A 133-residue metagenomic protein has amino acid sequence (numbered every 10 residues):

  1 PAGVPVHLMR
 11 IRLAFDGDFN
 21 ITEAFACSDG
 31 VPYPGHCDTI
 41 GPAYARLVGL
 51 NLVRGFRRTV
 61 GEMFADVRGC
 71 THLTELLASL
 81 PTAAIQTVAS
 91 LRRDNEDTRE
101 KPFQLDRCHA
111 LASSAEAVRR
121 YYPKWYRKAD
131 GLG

Functional and structural regions predicted by a protein language model:
P1-G133: Active-site- and interface-proximal helix/loop "cap" or "latch" segments in soluble metabolic and energy-transducing
